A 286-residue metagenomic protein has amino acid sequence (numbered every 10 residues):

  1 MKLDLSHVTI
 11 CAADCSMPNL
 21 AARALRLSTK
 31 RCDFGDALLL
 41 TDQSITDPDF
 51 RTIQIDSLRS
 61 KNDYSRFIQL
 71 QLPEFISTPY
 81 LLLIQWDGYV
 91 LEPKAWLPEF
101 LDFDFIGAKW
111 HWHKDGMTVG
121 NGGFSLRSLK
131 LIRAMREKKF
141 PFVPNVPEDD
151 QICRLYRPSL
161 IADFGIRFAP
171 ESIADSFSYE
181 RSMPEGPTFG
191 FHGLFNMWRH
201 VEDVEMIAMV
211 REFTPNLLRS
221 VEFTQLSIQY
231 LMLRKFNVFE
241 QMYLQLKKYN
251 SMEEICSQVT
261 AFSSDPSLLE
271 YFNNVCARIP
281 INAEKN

Functional and structural regions predicted by a protein language model:
M1-R26: N-proximal low-complexity "stem/linker" segments adjacent to membrane-targeting elements
R23-G35: Short, acidic, metal-binding catalytic loop of nucleotide-sugar glycosyltransferases
A37, W86-D87, S128, I152: Generic structural signal for small/hydrophobic residues in well-ordered secondary structure, especially within
L40-P79: Active-site-proximal specificity loops/subdomain of glycosyltransferases
T78-Y89: Short beta-strand-to-loop acidic/aromatic patch adjacent to the donor-nucleotide binding site
Y89-V119: Conserved donor-nucleotide/metal-binding helix-loop-beta segment in metal-dependent transferases, i.e., the alpha-helix
V119-V238, Y249-S251: Catalytic core and acceptor-binding pocket of nucleotide-sugar-dependent glycosyltransferases
V238-K248, F272-I281: Alpha-helical repeat scaffolds
